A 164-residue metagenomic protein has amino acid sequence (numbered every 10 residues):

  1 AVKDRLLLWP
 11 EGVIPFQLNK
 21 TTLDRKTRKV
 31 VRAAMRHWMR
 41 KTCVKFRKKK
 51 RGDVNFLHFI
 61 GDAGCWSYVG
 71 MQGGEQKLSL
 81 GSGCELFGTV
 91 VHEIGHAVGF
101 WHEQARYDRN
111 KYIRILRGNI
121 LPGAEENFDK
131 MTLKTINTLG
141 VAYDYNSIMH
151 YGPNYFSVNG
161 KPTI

Functional and structural regions predicted by a protein language model:
A1-I164: Zinc-dependent metalloendopeptidases
